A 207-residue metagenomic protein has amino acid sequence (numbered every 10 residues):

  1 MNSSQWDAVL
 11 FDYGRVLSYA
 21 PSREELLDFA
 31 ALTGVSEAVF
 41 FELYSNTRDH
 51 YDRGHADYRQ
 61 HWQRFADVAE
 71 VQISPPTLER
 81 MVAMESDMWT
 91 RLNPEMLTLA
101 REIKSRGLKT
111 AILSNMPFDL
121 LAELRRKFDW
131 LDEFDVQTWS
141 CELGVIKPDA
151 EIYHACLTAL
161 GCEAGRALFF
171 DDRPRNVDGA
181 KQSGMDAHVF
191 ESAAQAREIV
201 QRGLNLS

Functional and structural regions predicted by a protein language model:
M1-D7, F11, L113, P117-S207: Asp-based, Mg2+/Mn2+-dependent phosphohydrolase catalytic module
N2-T98, S105, P117-L120, R202: N-terminal helical cap/lid subdomain that shapes the substrate entry/recognition surface in HAD-like hydrolases
D28, T98-R101, A155, D178: Surface-exposed charge patches
S105-G107, G184: Glycine-centered short loops/turns at secondary-structure junctions
T110: Extracellular ligand-binding interfaces
